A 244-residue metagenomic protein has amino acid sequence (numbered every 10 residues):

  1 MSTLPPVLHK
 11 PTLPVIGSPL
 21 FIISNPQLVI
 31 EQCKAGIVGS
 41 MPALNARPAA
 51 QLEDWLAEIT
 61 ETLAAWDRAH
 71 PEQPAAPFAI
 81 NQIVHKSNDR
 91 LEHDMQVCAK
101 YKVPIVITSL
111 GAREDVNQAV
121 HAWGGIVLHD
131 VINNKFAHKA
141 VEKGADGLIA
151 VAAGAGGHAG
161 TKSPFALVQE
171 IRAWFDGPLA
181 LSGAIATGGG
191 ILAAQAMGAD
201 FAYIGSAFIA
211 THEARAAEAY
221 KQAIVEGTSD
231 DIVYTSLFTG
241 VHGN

Functional and structural regions predicted by a protein language model:
M1-P178: Active-site entrance/lid segments in N-terminal catalytic domains of soluble metabolic enzymes
K86, G154-A155, A184-I185, A207-F208: Acidic, glycine-rich active-site loops and adjacent beta-strand->loop/helix elements that engage anionic groups
T161-A180, A186-N244: Conserved active-site-proximal phosphate/metal-binding subdomains
